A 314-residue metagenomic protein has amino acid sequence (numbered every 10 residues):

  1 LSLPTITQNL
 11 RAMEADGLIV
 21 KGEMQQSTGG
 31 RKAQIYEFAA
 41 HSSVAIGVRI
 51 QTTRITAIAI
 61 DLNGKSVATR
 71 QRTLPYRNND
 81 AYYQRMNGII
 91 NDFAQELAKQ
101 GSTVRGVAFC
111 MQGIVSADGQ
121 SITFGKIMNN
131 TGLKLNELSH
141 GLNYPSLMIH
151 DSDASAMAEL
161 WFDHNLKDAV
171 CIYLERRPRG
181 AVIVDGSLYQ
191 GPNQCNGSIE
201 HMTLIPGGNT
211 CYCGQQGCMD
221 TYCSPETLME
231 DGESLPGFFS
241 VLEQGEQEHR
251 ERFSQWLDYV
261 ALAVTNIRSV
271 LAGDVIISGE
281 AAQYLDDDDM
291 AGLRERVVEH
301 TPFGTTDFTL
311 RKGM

Functional and structural regions predicted by a protein language model:
L1-G22, S27-R31, I35-T103, D163 (+2 more regions): ATP-binding/phosphotransfer module of carbohydrate and carboxylate kinases, centering on a glycine-rich
A45-R49, V104-A108, A169-Y173, R179-A181: Short glycine-aspartate micro-motif
L62-N63, A117-D118, V184-D185, P206: Short, ordered coil/turn segments that flank beta-strands lining enzyme active or ligand-binding pockets
S66, S121-I122, L188-Y189: Hydrophobic "anchor" residues
T69-Q71, N78, N136, G141-E248: Glycine/GP-enriched mid-protein hinge/lid loop-to-helix segment characteristic of carbohydrate kinases
R70-D168, D288-E299: Glycine-rich phosphate-binding loop and adjoining helix at the ATP-binding site of ATP-dependent phosphoryl-transfer
Q112-I114, E175-R177, A281-A282: Short glycine-rich anion-binding loops that position phosphate/pyrophosphate groups of nucleotides and phosphorylated
